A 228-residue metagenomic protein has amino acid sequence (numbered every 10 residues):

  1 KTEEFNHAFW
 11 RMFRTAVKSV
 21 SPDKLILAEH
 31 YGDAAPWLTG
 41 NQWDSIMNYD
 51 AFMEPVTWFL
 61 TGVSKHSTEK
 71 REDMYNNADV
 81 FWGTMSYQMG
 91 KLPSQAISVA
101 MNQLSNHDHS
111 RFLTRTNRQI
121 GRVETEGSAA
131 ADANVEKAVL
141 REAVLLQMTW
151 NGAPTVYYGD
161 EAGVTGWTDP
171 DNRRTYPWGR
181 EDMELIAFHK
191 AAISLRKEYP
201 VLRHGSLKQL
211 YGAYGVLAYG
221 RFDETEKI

Functional and structural regions predicted by a protein language model:
K1-F5, N102-L104: Active-site groove signature of glycoside hydrolases
E4, G127-V135, Y176-M183: Short, contiguous acidic/charged loop-to-helix segments that flank catalytic cores in large enzymes
N6-W10: Residues at alpha-helix caps and immediate loop-helix transition turns in enzyme cores, especially N- and C-cap
R14-A16, D23-D169, K197, Y211-Y214 (+1 more regions): Conserved alpha/beta catalytic core and glycan-binding cleft of carbohydrate-active enzymes
Y87, Y176-G212: Aromatic- and carboxylate-lined catalytic core of secreted/periplasmic carbohydrate-active enzymes
D169-Y176: Acyl/amide activation-and-transfer machinery of modular secondary-metabolite enzymes
Y176, Y219-R221: Short beta-strand element of the conserved SAM-dependent methyltransferase core
